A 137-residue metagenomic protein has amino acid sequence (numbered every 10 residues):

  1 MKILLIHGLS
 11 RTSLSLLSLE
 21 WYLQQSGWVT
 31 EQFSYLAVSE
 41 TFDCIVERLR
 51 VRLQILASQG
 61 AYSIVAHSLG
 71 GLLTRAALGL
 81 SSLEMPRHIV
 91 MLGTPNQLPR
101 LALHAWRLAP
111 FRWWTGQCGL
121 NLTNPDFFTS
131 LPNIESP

Functional and structural regions predicted by a protein language model:
K2-L9, L14, Y22-L36, E40-N133: Serine-dependent carboxylesterase/thioesterase catalytic core of lipase-like alpha/beta-hydrolase/SGNH enzymes
E135-P137: A conserved mid-domain beta-alpha-beta active-site/ligand-binding segment of alpha/beta enzyme cores
